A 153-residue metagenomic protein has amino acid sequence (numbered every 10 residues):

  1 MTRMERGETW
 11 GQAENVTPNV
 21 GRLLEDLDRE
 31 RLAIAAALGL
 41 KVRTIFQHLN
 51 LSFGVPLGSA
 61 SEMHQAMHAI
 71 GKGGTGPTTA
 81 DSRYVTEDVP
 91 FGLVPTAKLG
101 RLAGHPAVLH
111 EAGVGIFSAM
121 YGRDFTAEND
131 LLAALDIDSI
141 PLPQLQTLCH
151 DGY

Functional and structural regions predicted by a protein language model:
R3-E8, E14, P18-Y153: NAD(P)-dependent Rossmann-like dehydrogenase/reductase catalytic/cofactor-binding core
